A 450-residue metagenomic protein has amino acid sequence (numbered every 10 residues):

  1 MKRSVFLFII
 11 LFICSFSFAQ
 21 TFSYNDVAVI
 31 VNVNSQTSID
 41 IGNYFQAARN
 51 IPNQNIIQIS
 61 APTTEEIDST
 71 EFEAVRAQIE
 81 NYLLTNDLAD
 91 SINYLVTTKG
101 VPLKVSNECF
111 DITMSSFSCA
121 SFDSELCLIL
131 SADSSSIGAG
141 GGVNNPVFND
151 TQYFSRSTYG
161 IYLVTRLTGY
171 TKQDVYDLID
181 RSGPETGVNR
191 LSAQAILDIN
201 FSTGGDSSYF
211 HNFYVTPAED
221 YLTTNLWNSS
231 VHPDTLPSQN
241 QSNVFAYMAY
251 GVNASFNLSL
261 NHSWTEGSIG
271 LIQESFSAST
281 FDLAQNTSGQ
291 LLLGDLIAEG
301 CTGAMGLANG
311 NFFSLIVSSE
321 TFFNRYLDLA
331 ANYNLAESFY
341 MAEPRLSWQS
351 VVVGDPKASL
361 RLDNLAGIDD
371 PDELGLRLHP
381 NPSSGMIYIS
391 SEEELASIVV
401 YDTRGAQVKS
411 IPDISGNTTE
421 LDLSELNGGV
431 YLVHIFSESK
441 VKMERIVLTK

Functional and structural regions predicted by a protein language model:
M1-Q20: Bacterial Sec-dependent N-terminal signal peptides
V5, C14, N43, S288 (+3 more regions): Short, functionally important structural connectors and interaction interfaces within domains
C14-F16, N53, L335, D402 (+2 more regions): A generic alpha-helix preference that emphasizes hydrophobic side chains
Q20-L365: Cysteine-dependent hydrolase recognition
P371-H379, S383-K450: C-terminal outer-membrane/trafficking sorting elements
